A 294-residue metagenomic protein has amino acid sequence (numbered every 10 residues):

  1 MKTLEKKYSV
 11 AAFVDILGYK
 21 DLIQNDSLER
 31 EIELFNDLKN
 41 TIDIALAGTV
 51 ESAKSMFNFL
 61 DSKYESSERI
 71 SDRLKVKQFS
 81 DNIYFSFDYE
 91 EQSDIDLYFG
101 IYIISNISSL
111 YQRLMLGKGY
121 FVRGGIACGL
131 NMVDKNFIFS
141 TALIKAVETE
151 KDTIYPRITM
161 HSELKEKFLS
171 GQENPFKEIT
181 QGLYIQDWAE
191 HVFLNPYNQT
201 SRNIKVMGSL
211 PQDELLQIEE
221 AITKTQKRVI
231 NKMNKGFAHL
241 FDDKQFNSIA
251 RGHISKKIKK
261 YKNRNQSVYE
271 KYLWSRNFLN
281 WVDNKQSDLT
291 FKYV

Functional and structural regions predicted by a protein language model:
K2-L110, G117: Catalytic NTP-binding/metal-coordinating core of nucleotidyl cyclase/transferase enzymes
Y19, N131, K165: Short, solvent-exposed loop/turn segments at secondary-structure junctions
L22-Q24, D88, V133-T141, L169-Q172: A short acidic (Asp/Glu
A53-F57, C128-G129, K167: Short, glycine/acidic-rich hinge or "gate" loops at secondary-structure transitions that mediate conformational
D88-D96, G125-F137: Catalytic strand-loop-helix junctions within cyclic-nucleotide turnover domains
L97-I101, V133-E150: Catalytic-core segments of nucleotide cyclases and related cyclic-nucleotide turnover enzymes
R113-G124, C128, I144-L164: Catalytic/regulatory signature loops of cyclic-dinucleotide turnover enzymes and related class III nucleotidyl cyclases
Y155-I158, S162-V294: Intrinsically disordered, glycine/charged-rich C-terminal tails and inter-domain linkers that flank nucleotidyl cyclase
